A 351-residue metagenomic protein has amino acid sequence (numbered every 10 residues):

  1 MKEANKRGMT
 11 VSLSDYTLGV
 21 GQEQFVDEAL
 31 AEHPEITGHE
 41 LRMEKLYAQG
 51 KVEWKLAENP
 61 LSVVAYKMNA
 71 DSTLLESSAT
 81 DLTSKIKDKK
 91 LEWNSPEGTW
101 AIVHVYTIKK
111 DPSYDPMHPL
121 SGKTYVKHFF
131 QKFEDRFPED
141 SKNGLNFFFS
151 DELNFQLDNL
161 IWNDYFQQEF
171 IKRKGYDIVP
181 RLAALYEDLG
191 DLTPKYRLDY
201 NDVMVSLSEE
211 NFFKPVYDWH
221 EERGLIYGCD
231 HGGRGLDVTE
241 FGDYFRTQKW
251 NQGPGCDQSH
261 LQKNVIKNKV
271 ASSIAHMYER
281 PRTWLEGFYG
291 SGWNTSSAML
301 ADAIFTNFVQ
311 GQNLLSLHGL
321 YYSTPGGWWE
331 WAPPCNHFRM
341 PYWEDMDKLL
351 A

Functional and structural regions predicted by a protein language model:
M1-D88, W93-N94, I102-K123, K127: Acidic/aromatic-lined carbohydrate-recognition and catalytic surfaces of CAZymes acting on diverse glycans
M1-G19, E23-E28, E32-H33, H39-K51 (+2 more regions): Carbohydrate-binding surfaces of carbohydrate-active enzymes
S95-P119, P180, Y244-L261: Aromatic- and acid-rich polysaccharide-binding/catalytic face of secreted or lumenal carbohydrate-active enzymes
P112, L120-Q131, D135-D140, S206 (+1 more regions): A conserved hydrophobic secondary-structure block that centers on an alpha-helix together with its immediately flanking
